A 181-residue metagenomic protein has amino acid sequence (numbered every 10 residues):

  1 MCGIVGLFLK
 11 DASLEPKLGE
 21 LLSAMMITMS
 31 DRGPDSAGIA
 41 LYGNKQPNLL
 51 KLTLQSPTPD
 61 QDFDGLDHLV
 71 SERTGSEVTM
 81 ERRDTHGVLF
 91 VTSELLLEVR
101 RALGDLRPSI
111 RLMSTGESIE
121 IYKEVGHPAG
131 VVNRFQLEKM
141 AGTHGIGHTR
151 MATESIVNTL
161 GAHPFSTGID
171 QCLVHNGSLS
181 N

Functional and structural regions predicted by a protein language model:
M1-N181: N-terminal segments that mediate ammonia production and transfer in glutamine-dependent amidotransferase systems
